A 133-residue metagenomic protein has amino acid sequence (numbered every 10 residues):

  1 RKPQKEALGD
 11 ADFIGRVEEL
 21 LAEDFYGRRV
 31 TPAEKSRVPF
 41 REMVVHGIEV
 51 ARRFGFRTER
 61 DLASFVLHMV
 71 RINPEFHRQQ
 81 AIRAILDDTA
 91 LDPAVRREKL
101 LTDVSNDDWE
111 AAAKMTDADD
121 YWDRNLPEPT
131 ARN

Functional and structural regions predicted by a protein language model:
R1-N133: A contiguous, surface-oriented mixed alpha/beta subdomain in the mid-to-C-terminal portion of proteins that forms
